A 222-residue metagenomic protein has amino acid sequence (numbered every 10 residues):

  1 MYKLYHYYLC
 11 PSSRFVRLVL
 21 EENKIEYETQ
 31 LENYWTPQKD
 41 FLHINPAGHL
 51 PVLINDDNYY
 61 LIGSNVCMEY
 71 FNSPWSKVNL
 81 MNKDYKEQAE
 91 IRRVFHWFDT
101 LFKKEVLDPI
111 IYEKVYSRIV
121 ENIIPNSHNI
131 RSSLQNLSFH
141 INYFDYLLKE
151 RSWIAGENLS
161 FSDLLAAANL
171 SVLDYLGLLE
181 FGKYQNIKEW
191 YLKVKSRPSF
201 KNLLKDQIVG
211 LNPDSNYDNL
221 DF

Functional and structural regions predicted by a protein language model:
M1-R131, D221-F222: GST-like domain detector, emphasizing the conserved glutathione-binding G-site in the N-terminal thioredoxin-like
Y7, F161, Q207-I208: Short, solvent-exposed turn/loop segments enriched in Gly/Ser/Thr/Pro and often Arg
Y34-W35, L159, V209-G210: Positions that flank functional sites
H43, S196, K205: Phosphate-coordinating loops and pocket residues in cytosolic domains that bind phosphorylated ligands
V78-K83, E105-V106, I154-E157, G182 (+1 more regions): Short, hydrophobic secondary-structure boundary micro-motifs
E90-R93, E189, N202: Short, solvent-exposed alpha-helical surface patches in well-structured domains
F98-S196: GST-like fold's C-terminal all-alpha helical module
Q207-F222: Acidic/histidine-enriched, glycine/proline-rich intrinsically disordered or flexible terminal extensions
